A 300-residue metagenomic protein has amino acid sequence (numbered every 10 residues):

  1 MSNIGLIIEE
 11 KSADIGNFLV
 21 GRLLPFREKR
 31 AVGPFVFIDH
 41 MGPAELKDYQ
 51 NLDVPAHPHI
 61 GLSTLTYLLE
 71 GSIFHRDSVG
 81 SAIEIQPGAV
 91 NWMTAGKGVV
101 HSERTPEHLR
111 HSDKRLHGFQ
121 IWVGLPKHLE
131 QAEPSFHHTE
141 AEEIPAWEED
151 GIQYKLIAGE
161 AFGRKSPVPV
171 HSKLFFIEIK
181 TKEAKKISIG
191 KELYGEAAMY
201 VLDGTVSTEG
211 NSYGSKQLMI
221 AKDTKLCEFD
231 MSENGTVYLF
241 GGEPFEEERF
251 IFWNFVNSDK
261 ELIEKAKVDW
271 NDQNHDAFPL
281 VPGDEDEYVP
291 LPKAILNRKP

Functional and structural regions predicted by a protein language model:
M1-P300: Jelly-roll (double-stranded beta-helix
